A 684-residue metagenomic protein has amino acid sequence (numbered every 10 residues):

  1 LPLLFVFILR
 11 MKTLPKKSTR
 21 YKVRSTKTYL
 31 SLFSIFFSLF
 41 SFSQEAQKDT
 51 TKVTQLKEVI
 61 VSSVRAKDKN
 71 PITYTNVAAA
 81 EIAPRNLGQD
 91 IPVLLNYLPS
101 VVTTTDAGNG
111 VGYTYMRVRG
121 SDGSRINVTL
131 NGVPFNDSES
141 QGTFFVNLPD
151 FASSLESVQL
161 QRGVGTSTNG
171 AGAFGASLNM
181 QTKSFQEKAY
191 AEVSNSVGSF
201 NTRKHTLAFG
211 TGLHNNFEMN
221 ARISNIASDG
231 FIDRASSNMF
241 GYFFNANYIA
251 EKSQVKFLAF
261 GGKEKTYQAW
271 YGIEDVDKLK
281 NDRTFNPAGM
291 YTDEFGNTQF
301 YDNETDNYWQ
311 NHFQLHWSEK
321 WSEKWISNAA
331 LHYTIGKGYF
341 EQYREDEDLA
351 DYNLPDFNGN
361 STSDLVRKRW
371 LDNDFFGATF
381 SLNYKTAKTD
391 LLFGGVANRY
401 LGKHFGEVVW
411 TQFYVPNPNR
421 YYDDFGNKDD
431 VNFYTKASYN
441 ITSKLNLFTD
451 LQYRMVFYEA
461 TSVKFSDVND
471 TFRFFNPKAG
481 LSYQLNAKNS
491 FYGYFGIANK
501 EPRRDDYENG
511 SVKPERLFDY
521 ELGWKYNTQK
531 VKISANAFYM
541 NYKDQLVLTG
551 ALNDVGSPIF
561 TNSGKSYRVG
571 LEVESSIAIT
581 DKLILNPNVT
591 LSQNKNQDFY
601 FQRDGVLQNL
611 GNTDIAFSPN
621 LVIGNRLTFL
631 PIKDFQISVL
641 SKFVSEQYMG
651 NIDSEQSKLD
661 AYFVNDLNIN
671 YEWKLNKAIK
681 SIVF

Functional and structural regions predicted by a protein language model:
L56-G88, Y115: N-terminal periplasmic "start-of-domain" segments of outer-membrane beta-barrel proteins
E58, I91-L94, T114-R117, T129 (+4 more regions): N-terminal periplasmic accessory domains that precede and gate Gram-negative outer-membrane beta-barrel machines
P92-P134, E156: Extracytoplasmic beta-strand/coil segments of soluble accessory domains associated with Gram-negative outer-membrane
P134-R162: Short acidic/polar hinge/loop motifs at secondary-structure boundaries that mediate gating or recognition
G165-S167, S177-T211, R222-D233, G426 (+1 more regions): Short strand-turn segments of transmembrane beta-barrel domains in outer membranes, especially the first one or two
V197-A227, I232-A269, F313-S322: Transmembrane beta-barrel wall of Gram-negative outer-membrane proteins
N307-V463, P477, S482-Q484, K488-Y494 (+3 more regions): Face-selective signature of the C-terminal outer-membrane beta-barrel domain
S443, Y539, T561-N651: Gram-negative outer-membrane beta-barrel transporters
